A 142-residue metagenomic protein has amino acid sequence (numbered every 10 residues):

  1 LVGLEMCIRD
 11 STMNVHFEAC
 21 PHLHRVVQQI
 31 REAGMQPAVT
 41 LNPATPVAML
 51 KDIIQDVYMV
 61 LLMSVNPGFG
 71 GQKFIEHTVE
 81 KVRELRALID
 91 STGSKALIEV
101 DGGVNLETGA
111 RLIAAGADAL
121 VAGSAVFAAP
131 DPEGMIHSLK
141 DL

Functional and structural regions predicted by a protein language model:
L1-I8: Short, small-residue-biased leader/transition segments that mark boundaries at the very start of proteins
E5, V60, L85, D101 (+3 more regions): Conserved, mostly hydrophobic/aromatic
S11-L97: Conserved anion-binding
T12, P37, A119-L120, V126: A short hydrophobic/small-residue beta-strand
P21, R25, Q36, N105 (+2 more regions): Expand to "…catalyze enediolate/carbanion chemistry for C-C bond making/breaking, isomerization, decarboxylation
T45-V57, V104-A119: Catalytic cores of alpha/beta
I113, F127-L142: C-terminal helical cap(s) of enzyme catalytic domains, especially alpha/beta-barrels
